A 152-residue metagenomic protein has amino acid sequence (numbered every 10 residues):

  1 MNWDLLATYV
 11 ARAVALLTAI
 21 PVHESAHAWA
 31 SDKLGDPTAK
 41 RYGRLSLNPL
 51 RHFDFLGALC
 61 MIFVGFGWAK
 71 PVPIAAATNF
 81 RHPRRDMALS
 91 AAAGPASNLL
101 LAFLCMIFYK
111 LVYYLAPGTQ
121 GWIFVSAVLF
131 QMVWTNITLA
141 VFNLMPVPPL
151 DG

Functional and structural regions predicted by a protein language model:
M1-G152: Hydrophobic transmembrane alpha-helices and their immediate loop junctions in multi-pass integral membrane proteins
